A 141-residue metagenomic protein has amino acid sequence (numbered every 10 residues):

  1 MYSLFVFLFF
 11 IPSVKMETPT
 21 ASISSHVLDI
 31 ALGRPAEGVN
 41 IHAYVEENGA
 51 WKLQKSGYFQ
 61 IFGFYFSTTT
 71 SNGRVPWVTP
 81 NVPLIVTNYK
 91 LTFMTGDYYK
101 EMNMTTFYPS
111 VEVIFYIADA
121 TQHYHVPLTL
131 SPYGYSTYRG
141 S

Functional and structural regions predicted by a protein language model:
Y2-E37, V45-E46, W51, S141: Beta-strand-rich domain onsets/edges
Y2-T18, V86-S141: Feature of secretome-associated and extracellular-like proteins
L28-L32, P80, Y98: Short beta-turn/strand-loop junction motif enriched in small, turn-promoting residues
A31, H42, V75-P76: Charged, well-structured alpha/beta interaction segments
R34, H42, Y58-Q60, V82: A generic structural motif
N40-Y44, K90-T92: Beta-strand signatures of extracellular beta-sandwich domains
G49-W77: Short, acidic Ser/Thr/Gly-rich low-complexity loop/linker segments typical of extracellular and cell-surface proteins
W77-T87: Short Pro-Gly-centered beta-turn/loop motif in secreted/extracellular proteins
